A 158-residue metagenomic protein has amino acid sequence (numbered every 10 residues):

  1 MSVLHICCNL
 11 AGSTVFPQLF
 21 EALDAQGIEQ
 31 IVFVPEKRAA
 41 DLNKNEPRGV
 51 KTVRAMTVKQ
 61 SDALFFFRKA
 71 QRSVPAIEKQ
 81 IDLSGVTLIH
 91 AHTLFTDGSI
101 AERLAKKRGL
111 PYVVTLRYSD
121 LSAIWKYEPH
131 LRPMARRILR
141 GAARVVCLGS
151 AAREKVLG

Functional and structural regions predicted by a protein language model:
M1-R54: N-terminal subdomain of nucleotide-sugar transferases
C8-G12, Y112-P129, G141-R144: A short, histidine- and acid-enriched strand-loop-helix "catalytic/donor-clamping" loop that lines the nucleotide-sugar
N9, T93, G149-S150: Helix N-cap/beta->alpha junction signal
E36-R38, A142-G158: A short, active-site helix/loop in glycosyltransferases that binds the activated sugar's phosphate group
R48-P75: A short, charged, and often flexible helix/loop element on the N-terminal side of the glycosyltransferase catalytic
P75-S84: Short, well-structured alpha-helical segments in soluble
D82, R137-I138: Structural alpha-helical scaffold elements that stabilize or flank donor/cofactor-binding regions in carbohydrate
L88-R108: An aromatic- and histidine-rich active-site surface loop
